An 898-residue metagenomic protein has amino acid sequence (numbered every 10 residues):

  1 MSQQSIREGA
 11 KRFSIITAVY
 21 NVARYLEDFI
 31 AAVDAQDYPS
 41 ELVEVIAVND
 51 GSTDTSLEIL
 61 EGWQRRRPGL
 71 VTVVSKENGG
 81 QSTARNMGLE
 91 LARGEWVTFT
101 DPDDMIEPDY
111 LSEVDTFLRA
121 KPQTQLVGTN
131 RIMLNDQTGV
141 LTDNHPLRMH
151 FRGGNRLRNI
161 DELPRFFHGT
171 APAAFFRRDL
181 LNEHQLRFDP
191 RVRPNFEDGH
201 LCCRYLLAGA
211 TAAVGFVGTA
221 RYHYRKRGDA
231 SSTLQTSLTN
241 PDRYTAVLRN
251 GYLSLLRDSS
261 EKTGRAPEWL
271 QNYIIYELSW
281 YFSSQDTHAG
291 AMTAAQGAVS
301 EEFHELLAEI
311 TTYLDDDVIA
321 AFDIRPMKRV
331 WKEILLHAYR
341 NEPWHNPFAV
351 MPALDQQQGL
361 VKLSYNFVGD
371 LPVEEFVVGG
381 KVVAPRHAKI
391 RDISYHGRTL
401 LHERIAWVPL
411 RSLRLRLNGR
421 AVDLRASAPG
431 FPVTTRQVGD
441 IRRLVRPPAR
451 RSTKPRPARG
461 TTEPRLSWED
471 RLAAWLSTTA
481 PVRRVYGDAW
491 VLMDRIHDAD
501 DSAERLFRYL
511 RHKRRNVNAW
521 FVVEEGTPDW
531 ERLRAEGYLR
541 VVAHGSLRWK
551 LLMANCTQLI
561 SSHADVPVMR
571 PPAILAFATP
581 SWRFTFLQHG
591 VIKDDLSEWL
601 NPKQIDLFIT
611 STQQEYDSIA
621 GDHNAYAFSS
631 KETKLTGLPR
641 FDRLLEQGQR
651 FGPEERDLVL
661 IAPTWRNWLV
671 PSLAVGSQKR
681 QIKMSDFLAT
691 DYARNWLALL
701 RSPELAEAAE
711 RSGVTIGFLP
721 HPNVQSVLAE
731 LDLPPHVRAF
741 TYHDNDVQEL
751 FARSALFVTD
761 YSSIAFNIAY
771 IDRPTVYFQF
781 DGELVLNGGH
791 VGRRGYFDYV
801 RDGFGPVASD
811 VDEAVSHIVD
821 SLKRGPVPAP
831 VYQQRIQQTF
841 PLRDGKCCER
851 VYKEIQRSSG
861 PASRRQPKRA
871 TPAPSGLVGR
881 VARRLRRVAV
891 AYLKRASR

Functional and structural regions predicted by a protein language model:
V22-Q36: Short, well-formed alpha-helical segments that are part of the catalytic scaffolds of diverse glycosyltransferases
N49-E58, G80, D101: A conserved acidic beta->alpha catalytic loop
S75-A92: Glycine-rich, basic loop-to-helix element that forms the pyrophosphate-binding segment of sugar-nucleotide handling
V97: Short aromatic/hydrophobic "clamp" motif used to bind/position activated sugar donors
D109-H145: Conserved donor NDP-sugar-binding/catalytic core segment of glycosyltransferases
R265, Q271, D498-N518, P639-E730 (+3 more regions): Conserved catalytic-core segment of nucleotide-activated headgroup transferases in glycan assembly
E374-E375, W475-P481, Y486-L645, W668: Active-site and donor-binding regions of nucleotide-sugar-utilizing enzymes
S629-S630, E730-P734, Y761-L842: Catalytic binding pocket for nucleotide-activated donors in carbohydrate/polymer assembly enzymes
